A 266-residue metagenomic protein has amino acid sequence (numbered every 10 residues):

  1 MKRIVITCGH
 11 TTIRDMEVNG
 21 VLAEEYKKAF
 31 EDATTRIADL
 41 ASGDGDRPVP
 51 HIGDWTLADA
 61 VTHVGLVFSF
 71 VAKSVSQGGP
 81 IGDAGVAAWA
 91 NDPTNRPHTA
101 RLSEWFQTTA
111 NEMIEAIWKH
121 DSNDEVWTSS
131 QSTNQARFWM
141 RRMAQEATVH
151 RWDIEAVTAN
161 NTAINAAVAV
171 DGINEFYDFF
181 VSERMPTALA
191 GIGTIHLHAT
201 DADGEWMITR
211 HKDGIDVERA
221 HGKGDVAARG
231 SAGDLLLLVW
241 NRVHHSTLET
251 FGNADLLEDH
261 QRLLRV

Functional and structural regions predicted by a protein language model:
I13-A23, V64-W127, N160-I173, F180 (+1 more regions): Short, helix-capping/interhelical loops that line the mouth of catalytic, cofactor-, or ligand-binding pockets
D15-D54, A58-T62: Basic, Lys/Arg-rich alpha-helical nucleic-acid-recognition elements, primarily the DNA-binding modules of transcription
G43-G85, Q131-P186, L235: Short, contiguous alpha-helical
T94-D124, A136-E146, D153, G191-A202: Acidic/histidine-rich alpha-helical segments that form the ligand environment of transition-metal centers
I173-I208: A glycine-rich beta-turn/hairpin centered on an aromatic-Pro dipeptide
L197-A227, S231: Acidic/His-leaning functional-site neighborhoods
H221-V266: C-terminal interaction segments
